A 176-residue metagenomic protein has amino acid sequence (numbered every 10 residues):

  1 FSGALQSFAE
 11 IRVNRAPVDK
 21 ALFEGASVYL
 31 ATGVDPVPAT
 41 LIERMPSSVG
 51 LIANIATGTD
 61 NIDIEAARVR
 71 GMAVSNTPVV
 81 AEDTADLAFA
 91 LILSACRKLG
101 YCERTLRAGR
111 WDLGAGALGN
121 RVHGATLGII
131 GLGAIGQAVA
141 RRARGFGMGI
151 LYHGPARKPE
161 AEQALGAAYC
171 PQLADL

Functional and structural regions predicted by a protein language model:
F1-A31: N-terminal glycine-/charge-rich "phosphate-binding" loop or analogous flexible N-terminal tail
A4, L91, A138, R142: Rossmann-fold NAD(P)-dependent oxidoreductase module
L5, A21-F23, L41, M45 (+1 more regions): Structural alpha-helical scaffold elements that stabilize or flank donor/cofactor-binding regions in carbohydrate
F8-A9, G25-S27, V49, A125 (+1 more regions): Short, well-ordered alpha-helix to beta-strand connector turns
I11-R12, A73-V74, I150, Y169: Hydrophobic beta-strand scaffold residues
R15-K20, D35-A39, N61, A115 (+1 more regions): Structural motif corresponding to alpha-helix initiation and N-cap regions
S27-R107, G119: Phosphate/diphosphate ligand-binding glycine-rich loop within oxidoreductases
G116-L176: Rossmann-like dinucleotide/phosphate-binding beta-alpha-beta segment
